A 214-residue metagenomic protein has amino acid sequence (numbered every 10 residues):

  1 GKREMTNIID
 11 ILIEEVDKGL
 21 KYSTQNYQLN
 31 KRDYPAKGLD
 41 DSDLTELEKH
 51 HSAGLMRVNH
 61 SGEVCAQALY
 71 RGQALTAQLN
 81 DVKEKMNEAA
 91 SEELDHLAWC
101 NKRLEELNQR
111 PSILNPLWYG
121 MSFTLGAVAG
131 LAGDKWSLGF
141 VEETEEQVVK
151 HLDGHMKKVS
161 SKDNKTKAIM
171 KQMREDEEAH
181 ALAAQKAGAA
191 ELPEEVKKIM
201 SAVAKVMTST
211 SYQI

Functional and structural regions predicted by a protein language model:
E4-I214: Non-heme di-metal
